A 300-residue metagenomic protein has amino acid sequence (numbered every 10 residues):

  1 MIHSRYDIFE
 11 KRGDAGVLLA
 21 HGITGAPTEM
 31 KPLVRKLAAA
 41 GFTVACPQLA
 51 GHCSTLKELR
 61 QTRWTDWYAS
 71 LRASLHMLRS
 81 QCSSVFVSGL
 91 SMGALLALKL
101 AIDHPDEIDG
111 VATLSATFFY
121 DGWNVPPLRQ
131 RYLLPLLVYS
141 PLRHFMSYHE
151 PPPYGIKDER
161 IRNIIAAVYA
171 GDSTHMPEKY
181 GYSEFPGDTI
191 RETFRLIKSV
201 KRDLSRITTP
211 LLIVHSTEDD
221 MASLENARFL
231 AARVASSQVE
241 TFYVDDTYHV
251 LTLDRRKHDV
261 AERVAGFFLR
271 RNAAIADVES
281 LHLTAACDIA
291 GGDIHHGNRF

Functional and structural regions predicted by a protein language model:
T24-V34: The serine-hydrolase catalytic nucleophile loop
A39-L56: Conserved alpha/beta-hydrolase
T55-F86: Catalytic nucleophile-loop/oxyanion-hole region of alpha/beta-hydrolase and closely related hydrolase-like folds
M92, K99, H104-S183: Alpha/beta-hydrolase-fold enzymes
F185-D203: Active-site nucleophile elbow and catalytic-triad environment of alpha/beta-hydrolase enzymes
I207, I213-H215, D219: Short beta-strand/loop motif that positions the catalytic acidic residue of the alpha/beta-hydrolase fold
D220-N226: Conserved alpha/beta-hydrolase "acid-adjacent" motif
E240, D245-F300: Catalytic active-site module of serine/aspartate enzymes centered on a nucleophile-bearing elbow/loop
